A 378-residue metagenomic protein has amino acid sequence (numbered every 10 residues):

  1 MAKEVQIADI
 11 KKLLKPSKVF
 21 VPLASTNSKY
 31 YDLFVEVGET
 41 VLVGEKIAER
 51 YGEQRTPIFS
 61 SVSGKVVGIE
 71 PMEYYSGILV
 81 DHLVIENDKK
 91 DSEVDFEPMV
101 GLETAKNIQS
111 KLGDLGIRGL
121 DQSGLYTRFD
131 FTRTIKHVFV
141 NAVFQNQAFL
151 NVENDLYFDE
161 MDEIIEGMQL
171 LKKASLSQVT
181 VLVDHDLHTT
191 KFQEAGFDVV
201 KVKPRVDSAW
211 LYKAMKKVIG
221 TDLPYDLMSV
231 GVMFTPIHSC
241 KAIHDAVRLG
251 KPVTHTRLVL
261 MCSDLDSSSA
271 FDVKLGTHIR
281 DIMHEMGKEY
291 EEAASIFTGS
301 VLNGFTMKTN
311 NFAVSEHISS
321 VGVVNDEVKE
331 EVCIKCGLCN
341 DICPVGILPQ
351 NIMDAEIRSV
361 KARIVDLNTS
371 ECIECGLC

Functional and structural regions predicted by a protein language model:
M1-F34, E49: N-terminal, Lys/Arg-enriched amphipathic/low-complexity engagement segments that precede the first folded domain
E36-E49, K65-G68, D341-C343: Short, well-structured beta-strand-loop connectors
V41-R55, E70, V80-N87: Short hydrophobic beta/alpha edge segments that flank linear recognition/processing sites
E73-T134: Acidic low-complexity segments
F129-T132, L150-N151, A174-I279, E285-E292 (+1 more regions): Hydrophobic alpha-helical positions that pack around
V138-E153, L265: Gly-rich Lys/Arg/Thr-decorated short loops/hinges at beta-loop-alpha junctions or inter-strand turns that position
A209, K213-I219, R248, K288-I334 (+1 more regions): Active-site gating/interface segments in enzymes
V321-E330, N340-C378: Ferredoxin-type iron-sulfur electron-transfer modules in oxidoreductases and energy-metabolism complexes
